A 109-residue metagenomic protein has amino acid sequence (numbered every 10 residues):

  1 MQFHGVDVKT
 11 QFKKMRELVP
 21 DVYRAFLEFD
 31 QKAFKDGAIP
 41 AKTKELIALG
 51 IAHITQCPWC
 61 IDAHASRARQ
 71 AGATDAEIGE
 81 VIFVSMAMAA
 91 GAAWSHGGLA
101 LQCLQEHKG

Functional and structural regions predicted by a protein language model:
M1-E45, H96-G109: Acidic, glycine/proline-rich low-complexity segments that act as flexible tails and inter-domain linkers
Y23, D62-D75, L104: Iron-sulfur (Fe-S) cluster-binding segments and ferredoxin-like electron-carrier domains, especially [2Fe-2S]
Q31, A48, A65-R69, I82: Amphipathic alpha-helical segments within well-ordered protein domains
A38-T55, A76-F83: Immediate flanking context of iron-sulfur cluster ligation sites
H53, H64, H96: Histidine-centered active-site/metal-ligand motif
C57-C60: Short cysteine clusters
G79-L104: C-terminal structural segments of small proteins and small subunits
